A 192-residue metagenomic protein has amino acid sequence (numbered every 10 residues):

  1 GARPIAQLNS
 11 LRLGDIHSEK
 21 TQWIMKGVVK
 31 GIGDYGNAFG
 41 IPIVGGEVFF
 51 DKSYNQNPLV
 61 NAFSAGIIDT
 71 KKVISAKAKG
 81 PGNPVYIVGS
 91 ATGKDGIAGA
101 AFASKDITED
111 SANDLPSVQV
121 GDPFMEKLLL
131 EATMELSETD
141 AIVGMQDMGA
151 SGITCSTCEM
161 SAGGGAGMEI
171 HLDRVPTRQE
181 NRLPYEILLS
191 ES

Functional and structural regions predicted by a protein language model:
A2-S192: Glycine/proline-enriched, intrinsically flexible loops and inter-domain linkers
